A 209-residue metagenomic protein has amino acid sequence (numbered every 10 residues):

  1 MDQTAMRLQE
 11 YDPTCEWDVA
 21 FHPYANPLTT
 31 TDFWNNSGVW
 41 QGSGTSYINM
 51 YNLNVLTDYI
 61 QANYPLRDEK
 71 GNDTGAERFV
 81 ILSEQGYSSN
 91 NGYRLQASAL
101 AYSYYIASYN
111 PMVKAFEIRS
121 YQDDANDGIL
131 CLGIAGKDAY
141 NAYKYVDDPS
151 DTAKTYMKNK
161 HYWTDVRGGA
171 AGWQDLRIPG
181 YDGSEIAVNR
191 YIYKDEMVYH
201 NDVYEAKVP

Functional and structural regions predicted by a protein language model:
M1-R94: Noncatalytic carbohydrate-binding groove/subsite architecture in carbohydrate-active enzymes
N91-V208: Aromatic-rich peripheral "rim/lid" segments of glycoside hydrolase catalytic domains that contact and position glycan
